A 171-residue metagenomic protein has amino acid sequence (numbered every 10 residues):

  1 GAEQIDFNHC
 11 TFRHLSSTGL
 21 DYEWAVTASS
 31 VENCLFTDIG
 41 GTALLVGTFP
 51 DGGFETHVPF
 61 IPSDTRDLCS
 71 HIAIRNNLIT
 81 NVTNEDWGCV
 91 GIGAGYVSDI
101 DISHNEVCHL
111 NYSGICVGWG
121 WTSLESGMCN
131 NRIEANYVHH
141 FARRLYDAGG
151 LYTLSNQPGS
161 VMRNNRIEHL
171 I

Functional and structural regions predicted by a protein language model:
E3-S17, V26-G41, G53-T83, S98-Y112 (+2 more regions): Right-handed parallel beta-helix
T18-G19, T42-A43, C89-G91, S113-G114 (+1 more regions): Structural detector of coil-to-beta-strand junctions
F49, G120, N156: Active-site beta-loop-alpha junctions enriched in small/polar residues
V58-P59, V90, G118, T122 (+1 more regions): Short beta-alpha connecting loops at secondary-structure transitions that line or flank enzyme active sites
G149-Y152, Q157: Extracellular glycan-interacting surfaces
